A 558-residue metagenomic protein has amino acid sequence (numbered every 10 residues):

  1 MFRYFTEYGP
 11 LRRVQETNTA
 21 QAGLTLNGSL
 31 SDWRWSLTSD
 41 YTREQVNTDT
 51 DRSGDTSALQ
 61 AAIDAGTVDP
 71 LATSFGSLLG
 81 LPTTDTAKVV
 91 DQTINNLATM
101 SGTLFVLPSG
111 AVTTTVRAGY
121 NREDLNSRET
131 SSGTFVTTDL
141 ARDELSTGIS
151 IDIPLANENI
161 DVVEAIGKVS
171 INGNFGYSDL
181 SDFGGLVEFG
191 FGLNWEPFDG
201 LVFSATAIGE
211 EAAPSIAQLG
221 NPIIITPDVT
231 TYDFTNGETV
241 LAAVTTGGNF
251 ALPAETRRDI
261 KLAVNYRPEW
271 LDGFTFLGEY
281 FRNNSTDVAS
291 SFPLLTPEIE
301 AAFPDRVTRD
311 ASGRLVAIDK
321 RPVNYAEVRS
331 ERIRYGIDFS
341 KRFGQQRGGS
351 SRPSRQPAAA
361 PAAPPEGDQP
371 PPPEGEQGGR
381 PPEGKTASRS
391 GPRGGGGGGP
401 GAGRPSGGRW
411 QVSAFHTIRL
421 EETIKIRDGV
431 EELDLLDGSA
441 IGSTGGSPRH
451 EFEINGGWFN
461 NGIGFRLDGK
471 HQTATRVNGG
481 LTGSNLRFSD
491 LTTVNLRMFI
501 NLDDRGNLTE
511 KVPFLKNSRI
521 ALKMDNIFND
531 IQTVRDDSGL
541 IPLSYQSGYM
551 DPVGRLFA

Functional and structural regions predicted by a protein language model:
M1-L145, N157-I160, I166-K168, E211-A251 (+3 more regions): Surface-exposed, low-complexity loop segments enriched in small/polar and acidic residues
E16-A20, V90-I94, D139-T147, G185-F189 (+8 more regions): Residues that define the transmembrane beta-barrel architecture of outer-membrane proteins
N18, T48-G54, N126-G133, V162-A165 (+7 more regions): Outer-membrane beta-barrel translocator domains and adjoining extracellular loop/strand segments of Gram-negative
L30-D32, S39-N47, L104, A118-N126 (+12 more regions): Transmembrane beta-strands of outer-membrane beta-barrel pores
D32-W35, V112, N157-V162, D199-F203 (+6 more regions): Repeated loop/turn-to-beta-strand initiation elements of outer-membrane beta-barrel proteins
T48-D51, D55-A58, T138, I225 (+3 more regions): C-terminal beta-signal and terminal closure region of outer-membrane beta-barrel proteins
N284-T286, A358-A363, Q369-G384, S388-P400 (+4 more regions): C-terminal beta-signal and adjacent terminal beta-strands/loops of Gram-negative outer-membrane beta-barrel proteins
E383, V412-K511: C-terminal beta-barrel architecture of Gram-negative outer-membrane proteins
